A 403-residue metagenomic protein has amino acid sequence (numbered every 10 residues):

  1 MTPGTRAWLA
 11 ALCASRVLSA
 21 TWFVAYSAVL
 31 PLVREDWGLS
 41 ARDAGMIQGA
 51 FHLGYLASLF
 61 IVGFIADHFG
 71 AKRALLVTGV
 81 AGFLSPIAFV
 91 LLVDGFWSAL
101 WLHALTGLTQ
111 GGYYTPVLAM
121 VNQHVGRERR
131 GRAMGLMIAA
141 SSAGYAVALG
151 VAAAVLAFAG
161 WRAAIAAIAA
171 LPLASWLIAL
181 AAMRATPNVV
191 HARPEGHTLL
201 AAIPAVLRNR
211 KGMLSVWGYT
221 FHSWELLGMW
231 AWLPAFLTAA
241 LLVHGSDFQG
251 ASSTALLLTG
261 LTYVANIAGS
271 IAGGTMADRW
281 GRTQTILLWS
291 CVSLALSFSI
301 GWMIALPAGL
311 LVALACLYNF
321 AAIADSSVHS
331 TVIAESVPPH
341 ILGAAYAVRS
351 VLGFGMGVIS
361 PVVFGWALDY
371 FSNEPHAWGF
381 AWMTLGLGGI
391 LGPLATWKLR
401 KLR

Functional and structural regions predicted by a protein language model:
V24, H52-F60, Y145-A146, Y263-I271 (+1 more regions): Residue-level signature of mid-helix packing/kink "hotspots" within the transmembrane helices of 12-pass Major
Y26-S27, G212-Y263, S360: Extracytoplasmic gate region of multi-pass secondary transporters
A57-G95: Conserved MFS/SLC helix-loop-helix module at the cytosolic interface between two early adjacent transmembrane helices
A74-I87, Q284-S299: Structural signature of the two symmetry-related core transmembrane helices
L102-A140: Cytoplasmic helix-loop-helix junction between adjacent transmembrane helices in 12-TM secondary transporters
M137-M183: Helix-loop-helix hairpin linking two adjacent transmembrane segments in secondary transporters
I178-A182, M383-R403: Multi-pass alpha-helical transporter architecture, strongest for 12-TM Major Facilitator/SLC carriers used
L180-P204: Flexible cytoplasmic inter-helical loops of multi-pass small-molecule transporters
